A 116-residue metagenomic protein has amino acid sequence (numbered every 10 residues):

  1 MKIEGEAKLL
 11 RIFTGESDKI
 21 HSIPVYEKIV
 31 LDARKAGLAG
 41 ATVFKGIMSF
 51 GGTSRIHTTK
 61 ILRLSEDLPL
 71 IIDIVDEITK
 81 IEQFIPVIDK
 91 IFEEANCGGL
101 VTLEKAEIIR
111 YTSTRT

Functional and structural regions predicted by a protein language model:
M1-T116: Positively charged, small/polar-rich N-terminal and surface patches that mediate targeting and assembly and bind
